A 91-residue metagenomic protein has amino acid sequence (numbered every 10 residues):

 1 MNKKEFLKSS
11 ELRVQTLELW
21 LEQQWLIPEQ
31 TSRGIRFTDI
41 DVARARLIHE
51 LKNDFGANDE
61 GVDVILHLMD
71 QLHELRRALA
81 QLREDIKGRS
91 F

Functional and structural regions predicted by a protein language model:
N2-K4, K8, E22, I27 (+2 more regions): Arg/Lys-rich, alpha-helical DNA-contact motif
F6, L12-L19: Short glycine/proline-centered loop/turn elements that form peptide/ligand docking sites
T16, G34-I35: Bulky hydrophobic/aromatic packing residues
